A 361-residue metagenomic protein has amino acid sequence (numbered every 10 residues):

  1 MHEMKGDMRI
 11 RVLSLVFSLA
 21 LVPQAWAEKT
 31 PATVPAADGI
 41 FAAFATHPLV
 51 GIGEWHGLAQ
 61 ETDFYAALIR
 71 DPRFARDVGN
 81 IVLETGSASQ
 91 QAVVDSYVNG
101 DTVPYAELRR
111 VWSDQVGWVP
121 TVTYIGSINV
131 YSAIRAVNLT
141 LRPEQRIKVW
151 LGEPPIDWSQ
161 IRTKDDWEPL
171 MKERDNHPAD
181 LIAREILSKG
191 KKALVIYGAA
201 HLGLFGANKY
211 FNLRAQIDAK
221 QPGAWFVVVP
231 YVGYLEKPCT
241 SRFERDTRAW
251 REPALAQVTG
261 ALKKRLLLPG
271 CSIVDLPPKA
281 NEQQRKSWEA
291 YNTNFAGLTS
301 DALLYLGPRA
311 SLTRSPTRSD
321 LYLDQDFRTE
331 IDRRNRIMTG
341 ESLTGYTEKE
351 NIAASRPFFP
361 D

Functional and structural regions predicted by a protein language model:
H2, V16-L19, N281: Intrinsically disordered, low-complexity regions enriched in Ser/Pro/Gly/Gln/His and often acidic
E3-L13: Bacterial N-terminal signal peptides that target proteins for export
V12-Q24: Bacterial N-terminal signal peptides
W26-D361: Compositional signal for N-terminal targeting/processing segments
